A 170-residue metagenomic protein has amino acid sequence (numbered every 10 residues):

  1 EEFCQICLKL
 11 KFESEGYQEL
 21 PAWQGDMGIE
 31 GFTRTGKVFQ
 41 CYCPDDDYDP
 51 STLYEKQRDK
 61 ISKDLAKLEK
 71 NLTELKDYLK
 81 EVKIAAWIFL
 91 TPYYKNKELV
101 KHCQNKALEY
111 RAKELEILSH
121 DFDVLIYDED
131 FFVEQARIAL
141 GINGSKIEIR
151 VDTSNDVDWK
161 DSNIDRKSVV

Functional and structural regions predicted by a protein language model:
E1-A86: Short, surface-exposed loop/strand segments
L53, Q57-V170: Acidic metal-coordinating catalytic centers involved in nucleic-acid phosphodiester chemistry
